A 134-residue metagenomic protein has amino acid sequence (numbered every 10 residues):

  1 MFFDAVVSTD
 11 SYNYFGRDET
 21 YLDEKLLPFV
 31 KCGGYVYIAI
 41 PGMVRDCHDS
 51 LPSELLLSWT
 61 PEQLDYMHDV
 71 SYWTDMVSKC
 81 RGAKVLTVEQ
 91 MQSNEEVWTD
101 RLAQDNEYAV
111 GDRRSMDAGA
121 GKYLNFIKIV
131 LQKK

Functional and structural regions predicted by a protein language model:
M1-V6: A short acidic, Gly/Pro-enriched loop at the edge of an enzyme's catalytic core that lines a small-molecule cofactor
S8-S11: A short beta-strand submotif of the Rossmann-like class I SAM-dependent methyltransferase core that lines
N13-F15: A short His-aromatic
E19-Y35: A short glycine-rich, Lys/Arg-flanked "PGG" loop and its adjoining helix->strand segment in the class I
P41-L64: Short, glycine-/aromatic-enriched active-site segment of Class I SAM-dependent methyltransferases
L64-R81: Short alpha-helix
T87-K134: Conserved Class I S-adenosyl-L-methionine
